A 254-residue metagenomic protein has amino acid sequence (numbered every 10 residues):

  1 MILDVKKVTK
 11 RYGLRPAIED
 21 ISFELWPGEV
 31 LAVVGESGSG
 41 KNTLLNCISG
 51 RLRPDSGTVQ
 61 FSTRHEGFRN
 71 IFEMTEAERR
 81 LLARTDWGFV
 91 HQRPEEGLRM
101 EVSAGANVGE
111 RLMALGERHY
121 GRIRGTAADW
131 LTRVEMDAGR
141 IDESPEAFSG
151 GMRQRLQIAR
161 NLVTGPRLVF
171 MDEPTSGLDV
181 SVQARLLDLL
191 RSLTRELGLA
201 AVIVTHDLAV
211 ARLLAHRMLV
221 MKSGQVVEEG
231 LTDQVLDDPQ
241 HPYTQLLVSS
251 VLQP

Functional and structural regions predicted by a protein language model:
V34-E36: The feature captures the beta-strand-to-loop junction immediately N-terminal to the Walker
S49: Helix-to-loop junction immediately C-terminal to a conserved catalytic motif
T58-L81: ABC ATPase NBD Q-loop/coupling interface
R122-G139, V248: Conserved ABC ATPase "signature" region
S144-F148, M152: Conserved ABC ATPase signature
E229-G230: ABC ATPase "signature
